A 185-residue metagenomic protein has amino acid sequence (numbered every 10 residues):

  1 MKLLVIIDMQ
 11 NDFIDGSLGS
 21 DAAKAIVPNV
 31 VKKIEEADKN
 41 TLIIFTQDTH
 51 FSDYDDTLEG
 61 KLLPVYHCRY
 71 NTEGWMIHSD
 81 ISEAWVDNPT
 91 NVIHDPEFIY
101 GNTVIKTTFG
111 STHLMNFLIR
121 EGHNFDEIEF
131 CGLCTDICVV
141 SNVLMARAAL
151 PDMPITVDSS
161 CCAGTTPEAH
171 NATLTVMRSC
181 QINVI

Functional and structural regions predicted by a protein language model:
M1-L4: Extreme N-terminal starter segment of soluble prokaryotic enzymes
Q10-N11, F51: Short, glycine/acidic-enriched loop or turn micro-motifs at the edges of active sites
I14-A22: Acidic/histidine-rich helix-loop elements that form or flank divalent-metal/phosphate-binding sites at the catalytic
P28-E127: Active-site alpha/beta core segments
V31-E36, V140-L150: Histidine-anchored nucleotide/phosphate-binding helix
K39-T41, L150-P154: A short helix->loop->beta-strand "cap" motif at the edges of active sites that frequently abuts
I44-Q47, P154-C161: Short internal beta-strands
T103-S141, A163-I185: Conserved N-terminal glycine/acidic-rich loop preference
